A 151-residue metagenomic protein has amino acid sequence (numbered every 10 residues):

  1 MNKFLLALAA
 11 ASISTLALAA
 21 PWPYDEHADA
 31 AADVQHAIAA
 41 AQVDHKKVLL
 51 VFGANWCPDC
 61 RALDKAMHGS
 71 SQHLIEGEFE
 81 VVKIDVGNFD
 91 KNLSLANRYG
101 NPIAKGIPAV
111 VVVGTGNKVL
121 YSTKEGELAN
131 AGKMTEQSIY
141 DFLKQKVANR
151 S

Functional and structural regions predicted by a protein language model:
M1-L6: Bacterial N-terminal signal peptides that target proteins for export
S14-L16: N-terminal signal peptide c-region/cleavage motif recognized by signal peptidases
A28, F52, H68, I75-L93: Thiol-based oxidoreductase modules, predominantly thioredoxin-like and allied folds used for disulfide exchange
D29-K46: A short beta-strand-turn-helix
D44-N55: Short active-site neighborhood of thiol/selenol oxidoreductases, capturing the structured segment around
C57-R61, V110: The canonical Cys-X-X-Cys-His
C60-L74: Typically the conserved alpha-helix immediately C-terminal to a functionally engaged Cys/Sec in thioredoxin-like
K105-R150: Non-catalytic, surface beta->alpha helical segment in thiol-disulfide oxidoreductase systems
